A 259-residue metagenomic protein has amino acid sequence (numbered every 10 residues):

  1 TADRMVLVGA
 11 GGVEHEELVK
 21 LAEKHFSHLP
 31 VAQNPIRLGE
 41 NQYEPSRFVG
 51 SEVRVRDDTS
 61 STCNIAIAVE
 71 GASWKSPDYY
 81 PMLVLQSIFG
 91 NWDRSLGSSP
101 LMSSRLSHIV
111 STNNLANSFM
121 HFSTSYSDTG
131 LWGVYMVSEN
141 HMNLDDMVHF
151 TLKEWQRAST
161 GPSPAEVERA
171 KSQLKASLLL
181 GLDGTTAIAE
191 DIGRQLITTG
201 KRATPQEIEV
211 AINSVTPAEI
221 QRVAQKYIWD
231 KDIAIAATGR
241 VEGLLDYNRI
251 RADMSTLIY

Functional and structural regions predicted by a protein language model:
T1-D3, D58-S61, T124-G130, K201 (+1 more regions): Short, flexible turn/loop "capping" segments at secondary-structure junctions
V6-D78, N91-L96, A237, V241-Y259: An aromatic/glycine/proline-enriched structural segment found at the starts of mature extracellular/organellar domains
V6-V8, Q173-Y259: C-terminal regions of mature proteins
L7, I67, L83-L85, V134 (+4 more regions): Buried hydrophobic packing residues in well-ordered domains
E16, L38-P45, G50-S51, I67 (+3 more regions): Acidic/histidine-enriched segments that form metal/cofactor-coordinating and catalytic pocket/exosite environments
V49-S51, N113-H121, T216-R222: Short amphipathic beta-strand starts and helix->beta connectors
I88-W92, L96-L115: M16/MPP (pitrilysin/insulinase) zinc-metallopeptidase core fold and M16-derived inactive scaffolds
W92, A116, M120-T185, L257-Y259: M16/insulysin-pitrilysin zinc metalloprotease superfamily fold
